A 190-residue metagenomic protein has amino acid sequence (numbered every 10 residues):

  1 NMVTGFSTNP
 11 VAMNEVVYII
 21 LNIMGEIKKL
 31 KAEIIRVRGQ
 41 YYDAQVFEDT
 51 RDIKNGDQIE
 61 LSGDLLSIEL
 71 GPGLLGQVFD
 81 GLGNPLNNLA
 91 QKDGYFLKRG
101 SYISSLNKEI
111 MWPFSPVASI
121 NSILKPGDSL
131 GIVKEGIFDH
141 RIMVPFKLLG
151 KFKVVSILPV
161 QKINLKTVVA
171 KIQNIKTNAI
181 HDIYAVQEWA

Functional and structural regions predicted by a protein language model:
N1: Extreme N-terminal "head/tail" segments of very large remodeling/mechanoenzyme assemblies
T4-A190: Acidic-enriched and Gly/Ser
